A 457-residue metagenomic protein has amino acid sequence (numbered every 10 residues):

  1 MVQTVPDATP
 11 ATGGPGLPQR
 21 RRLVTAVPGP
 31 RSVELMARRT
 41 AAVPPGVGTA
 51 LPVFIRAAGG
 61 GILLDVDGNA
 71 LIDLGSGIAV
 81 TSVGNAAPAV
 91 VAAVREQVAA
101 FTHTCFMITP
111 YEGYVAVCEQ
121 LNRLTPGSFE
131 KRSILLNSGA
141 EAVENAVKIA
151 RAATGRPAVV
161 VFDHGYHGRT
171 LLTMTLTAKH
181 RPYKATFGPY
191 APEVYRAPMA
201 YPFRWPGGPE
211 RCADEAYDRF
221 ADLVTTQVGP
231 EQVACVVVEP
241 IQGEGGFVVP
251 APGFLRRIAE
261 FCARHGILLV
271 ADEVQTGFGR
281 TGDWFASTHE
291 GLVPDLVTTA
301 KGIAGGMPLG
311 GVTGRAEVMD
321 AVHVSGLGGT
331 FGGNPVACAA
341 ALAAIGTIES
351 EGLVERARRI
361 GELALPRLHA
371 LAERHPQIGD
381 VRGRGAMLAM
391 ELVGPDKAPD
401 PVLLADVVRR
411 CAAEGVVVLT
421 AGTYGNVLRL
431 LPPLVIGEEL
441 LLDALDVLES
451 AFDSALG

Functional and structural regions predicted by a protein language model:
V2-G457: Conserved N-terminal phosphate-binding loop of PLP-dependent enzymes in the Aspartate aminotransferase
